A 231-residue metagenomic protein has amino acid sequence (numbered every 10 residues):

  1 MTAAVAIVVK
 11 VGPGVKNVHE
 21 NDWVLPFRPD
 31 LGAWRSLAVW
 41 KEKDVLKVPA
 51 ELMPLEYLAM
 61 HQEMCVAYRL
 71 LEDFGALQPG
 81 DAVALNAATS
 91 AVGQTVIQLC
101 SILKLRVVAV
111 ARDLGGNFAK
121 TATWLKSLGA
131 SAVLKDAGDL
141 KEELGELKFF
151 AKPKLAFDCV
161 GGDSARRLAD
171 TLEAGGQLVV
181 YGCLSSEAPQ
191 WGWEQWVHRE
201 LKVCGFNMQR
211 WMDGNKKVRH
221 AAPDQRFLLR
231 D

Functional and structural regions predicted by a protein language model:
M1-G32: Glycine-rich beta-strand-centered segment in the early N-terminal region that forms part of a ligand/cofactor-binding
H19, A50-M53, A76-A82, F150-A151: Short helix-loop-beta connector
R28-E42: A structural motif shared across PLP-dependent enzymes of the aminotransferase-like
L52-M60: Short pre-catalytic strand/loop immediately N-terminal to key active-site residues, enriched for Gly-Thr
M60-G138: Mid-domain Rossmann-like dinucleotide-binding core that forms the NAD(H)/NADP(H) cofactor-binding site
L103-L105, N117-K120, D163-R230: Glycine-rich phosphate-binding loop and adjacent beta-alpha segment of Rossmann(oid) nucleotide-cofactor-binding
D139-A151: Short amphipathic alpha-helix with an adjacent loop that forms part of the alpha/beta core around
